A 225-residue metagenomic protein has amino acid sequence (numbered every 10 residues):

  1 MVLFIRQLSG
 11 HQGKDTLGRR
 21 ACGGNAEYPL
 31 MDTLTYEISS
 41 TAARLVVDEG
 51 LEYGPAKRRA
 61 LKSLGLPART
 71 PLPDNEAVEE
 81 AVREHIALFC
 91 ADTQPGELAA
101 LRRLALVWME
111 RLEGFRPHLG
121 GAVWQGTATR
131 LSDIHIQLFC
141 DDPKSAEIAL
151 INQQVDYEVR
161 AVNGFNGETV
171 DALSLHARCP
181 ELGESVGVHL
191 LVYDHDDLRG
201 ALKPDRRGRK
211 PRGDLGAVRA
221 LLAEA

Functional and structural regions predicted by a protein language model:
M1-I5: Short hydrophobic transmembrane-like helices used for membrane targeting/insertion
L8: Cationic, low-complexity basic patches in intrinsically disordered or flexible, solvent-exposed regions
L17-G18, C140: Short, solvent-exposed linear motifs at loop/edge-of-secondary-structure regions
D32-G50, K57-R130, D141-A225: Catalytic core of pol beta-like nucleotidyltransferases
H135-D141: Short hydrophobic/aromatic beta-strand micro-patches that form the beta-sheet surface supporting nucleotide- or nucleic
